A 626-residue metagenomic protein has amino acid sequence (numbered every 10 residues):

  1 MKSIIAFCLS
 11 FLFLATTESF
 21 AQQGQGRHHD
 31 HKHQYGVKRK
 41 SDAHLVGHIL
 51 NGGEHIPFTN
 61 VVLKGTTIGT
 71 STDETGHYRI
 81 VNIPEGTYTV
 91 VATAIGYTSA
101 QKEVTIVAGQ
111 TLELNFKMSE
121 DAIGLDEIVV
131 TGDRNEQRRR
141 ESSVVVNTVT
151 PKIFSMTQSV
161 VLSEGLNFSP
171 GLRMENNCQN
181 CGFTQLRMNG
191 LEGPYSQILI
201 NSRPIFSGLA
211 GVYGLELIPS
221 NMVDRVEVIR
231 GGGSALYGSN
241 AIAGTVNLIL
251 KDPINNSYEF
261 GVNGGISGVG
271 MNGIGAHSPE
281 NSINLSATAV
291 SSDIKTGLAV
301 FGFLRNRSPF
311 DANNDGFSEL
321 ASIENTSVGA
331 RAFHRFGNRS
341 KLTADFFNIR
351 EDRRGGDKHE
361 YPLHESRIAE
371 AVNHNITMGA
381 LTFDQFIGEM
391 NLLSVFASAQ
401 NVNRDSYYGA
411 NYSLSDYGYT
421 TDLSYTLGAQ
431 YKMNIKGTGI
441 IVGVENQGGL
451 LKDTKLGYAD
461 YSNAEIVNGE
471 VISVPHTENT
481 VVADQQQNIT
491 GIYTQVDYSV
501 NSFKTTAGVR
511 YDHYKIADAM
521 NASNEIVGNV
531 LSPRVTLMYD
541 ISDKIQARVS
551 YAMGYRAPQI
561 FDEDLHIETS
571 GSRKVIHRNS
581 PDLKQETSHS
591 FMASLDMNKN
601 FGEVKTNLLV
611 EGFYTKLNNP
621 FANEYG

Functional and structural regions predicted by a protein language model:
Q25-K40, H48-E54, T59-K64, T93-Y97 (+3 more regions): Short, acidic, small-residue-rich periplasmic hinge/interaction motif at the N-terminus of Gram-negative outer-membrane
V81-N82, Q185-R187, R203-R230, L285: Short acidic/polar hinge/loop motifs at secondary-structure boundaries that mediate gating or recognition
S163-P204, D224: Extracytoplasmic beta-strand/coil segments of soluble accessory domains associated with Gram-negative outer-membrane
S207-L209, M222-D224, A235-N247, K251-N313 (+2 more regions): Outer-membrane beta-barrel translocator/receptor signature
D293-A312, I323-G329, I349-G356, L392-S413 (+3 more regions): Surface-exposed extracellular loop regions of Gram-negative outer-membrane beta-barrel proteins
R307-S327, F333-L393, A399-L423, S570: Flexible loop and strand-edge segments within Gram-negative outer membrane beta-barrel domains
L392-Y408, D540, R548-S550, D582-G626: Membrane-embedded beta-barrel scaffold of Gram-negative outer-membrane proteins
I440-I545, A557, E568: Signature of Gram-negative outer-membrane beta-barrel scaffolds
